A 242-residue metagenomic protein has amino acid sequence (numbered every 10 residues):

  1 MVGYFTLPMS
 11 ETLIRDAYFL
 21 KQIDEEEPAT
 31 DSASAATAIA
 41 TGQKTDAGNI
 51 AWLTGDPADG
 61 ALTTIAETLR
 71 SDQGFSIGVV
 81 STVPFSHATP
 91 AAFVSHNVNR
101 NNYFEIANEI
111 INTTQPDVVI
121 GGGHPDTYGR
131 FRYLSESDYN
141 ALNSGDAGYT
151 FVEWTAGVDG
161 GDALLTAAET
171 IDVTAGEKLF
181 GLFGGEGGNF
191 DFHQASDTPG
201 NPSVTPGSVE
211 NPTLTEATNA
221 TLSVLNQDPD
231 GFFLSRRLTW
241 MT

Functional and structural regions predicted by a protein language model:
M1-K178, G184-E186, F190, G207-P212: N-terminal catalytic scaffold of extracellular/periplasmic and nuclease hydrolases that process anionic headgroups
H87-V94, G187-V204, Q227-G231, S235-T242: Active-site His/acidic residue clusters
V209-D230: Long hydrophobic segments that form regular secondary structure
